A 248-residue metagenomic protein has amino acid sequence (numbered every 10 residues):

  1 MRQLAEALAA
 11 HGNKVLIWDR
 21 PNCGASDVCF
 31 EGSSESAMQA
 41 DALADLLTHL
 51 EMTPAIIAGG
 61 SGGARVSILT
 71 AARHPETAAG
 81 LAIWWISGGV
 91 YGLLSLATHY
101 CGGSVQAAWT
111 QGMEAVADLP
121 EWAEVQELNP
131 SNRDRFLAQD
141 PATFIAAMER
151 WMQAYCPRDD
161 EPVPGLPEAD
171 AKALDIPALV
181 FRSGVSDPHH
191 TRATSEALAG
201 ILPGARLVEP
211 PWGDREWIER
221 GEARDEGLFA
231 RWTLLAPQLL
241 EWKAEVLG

Functional and structural regions predicted by a protein language model:
M1-E6: The serine-hydrolase catalytic nucleophile loop
L8-D27: Conserved alpha/beta-hydrolase
M38-A55: Conserved acidic catalytic loop of the alpha/beta-hydrolase fold
G59-G63, S67: Gly/Ala-rich beta-loop-alpha elbow adjacent to hydrolase catalytic centers
I68, A72-W109: Flexible "cap/lid" loop of the alpha/beta hydrolase fold
G92-S95, T110-Y155, L198: Conserved alpha/beta-hydrolase catalytic His-Asp/Glu region
R150-I201, R206-P210: Conserved serine/cysteine hydrolase catalytic core
G204-G248: Catalytic active-site module of serine/aspartate enzymes centered on a nucleophile-bearing elbow/loop
